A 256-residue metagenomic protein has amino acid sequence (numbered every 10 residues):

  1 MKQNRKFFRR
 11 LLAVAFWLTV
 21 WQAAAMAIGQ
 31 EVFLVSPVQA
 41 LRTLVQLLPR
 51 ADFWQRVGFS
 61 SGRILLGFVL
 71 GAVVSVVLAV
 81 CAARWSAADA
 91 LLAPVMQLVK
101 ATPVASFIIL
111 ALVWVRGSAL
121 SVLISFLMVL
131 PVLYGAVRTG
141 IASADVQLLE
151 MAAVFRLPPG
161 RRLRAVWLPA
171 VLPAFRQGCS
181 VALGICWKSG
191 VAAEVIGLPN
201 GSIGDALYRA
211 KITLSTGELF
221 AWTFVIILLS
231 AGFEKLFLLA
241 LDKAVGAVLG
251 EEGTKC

Functional and structural regions predicted by a protein language model:
N4-I28: N-terminal signal-anchor transmembrane alpha helix
A27-V69: Periplasmic/extracellular loop-to-transmembrane helix junction in inner-membrane transport proteins
L66-M96, I109: Transmembrane-helix boundary motif in ABC transporter permease subunits
S86, Q177, A221-C256: C-terminal transmembrane helix and the adjacent membrane-cytosol boundary/short C-terminal tail of inner/organellar
Q97-V132, T139: Generic hydrophobic transmembrane alpha-helix motif, especially the helices
L123, L127, G160-A193, A221: Transmembrane alpha-helices
A136-F175, L207: Short cytoplasmic-facing helical segments at TM-TM junctions of multi-pass membrane proteins
G178-L228: Non-cytoplasmic
